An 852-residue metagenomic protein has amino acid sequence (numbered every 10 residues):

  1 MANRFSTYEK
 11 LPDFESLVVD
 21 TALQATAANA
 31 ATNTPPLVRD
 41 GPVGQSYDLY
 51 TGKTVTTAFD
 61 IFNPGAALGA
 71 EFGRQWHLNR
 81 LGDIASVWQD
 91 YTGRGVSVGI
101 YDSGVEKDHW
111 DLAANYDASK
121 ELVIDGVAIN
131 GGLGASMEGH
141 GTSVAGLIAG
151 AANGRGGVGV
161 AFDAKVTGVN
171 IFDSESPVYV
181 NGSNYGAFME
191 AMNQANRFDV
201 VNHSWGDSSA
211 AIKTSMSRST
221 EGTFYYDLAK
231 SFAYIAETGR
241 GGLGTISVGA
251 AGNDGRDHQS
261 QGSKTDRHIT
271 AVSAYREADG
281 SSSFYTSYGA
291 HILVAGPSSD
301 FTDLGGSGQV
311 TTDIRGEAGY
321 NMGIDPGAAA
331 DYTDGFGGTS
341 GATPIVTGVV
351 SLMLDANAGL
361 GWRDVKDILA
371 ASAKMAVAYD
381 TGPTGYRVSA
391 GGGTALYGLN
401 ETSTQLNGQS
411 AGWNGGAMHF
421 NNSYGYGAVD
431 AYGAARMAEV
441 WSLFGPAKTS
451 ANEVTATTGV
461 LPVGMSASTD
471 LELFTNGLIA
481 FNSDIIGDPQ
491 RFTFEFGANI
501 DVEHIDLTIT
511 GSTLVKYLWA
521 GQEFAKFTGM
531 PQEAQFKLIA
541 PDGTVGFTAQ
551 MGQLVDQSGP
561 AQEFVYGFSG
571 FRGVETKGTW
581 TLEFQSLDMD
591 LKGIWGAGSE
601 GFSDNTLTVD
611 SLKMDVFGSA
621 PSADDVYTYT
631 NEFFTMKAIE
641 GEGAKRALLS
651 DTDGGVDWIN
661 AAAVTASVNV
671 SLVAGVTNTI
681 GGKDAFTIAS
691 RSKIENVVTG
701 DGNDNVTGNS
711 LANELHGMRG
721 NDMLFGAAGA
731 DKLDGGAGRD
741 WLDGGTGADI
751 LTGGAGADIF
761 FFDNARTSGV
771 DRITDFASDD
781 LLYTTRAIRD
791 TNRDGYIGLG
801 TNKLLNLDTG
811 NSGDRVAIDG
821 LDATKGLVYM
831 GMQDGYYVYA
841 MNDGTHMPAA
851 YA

Functional and structural regions predicted by a protein language model:
M1-Q24, G578-Q585, W595-G596, G601-S603 (+4 more regions): Low-complexity acidic/polar repeat-biased segments
N3-E15, D20, P446-E453, P621-G641 (+3 more regions): GD-rich hexapeptide-repeat beta-solenoids
N3-G95, W110-D111, V626-Y629: Protease zymogen maturation seam
N33, F198-H203, G244, A329-Y332 (+1 more regions): C-terminal subdomain of the subtilisin-like protease fold in secreted/lumenal serine endopeptidases
D83-A85, V96, S103, Y116 (+6 more regions): Subtilisin-like peptidase catalytic core
D102, S263-S351, D355, N422: Extracellular S/T/G-rich loop segment that most often corresponds to the catalytic His/Ser-adjacent loop
W441-T630: Loop and turn regions of beta-sandwich accessory domains that flank beta-strands and are enriched in small/polar
D653-G654, A663-T665, A674, D701-N703 (+9 more regions): Extracellular, beta-strand-rich repeat scaffolds characterized by small/acidic residue-biased motifs
